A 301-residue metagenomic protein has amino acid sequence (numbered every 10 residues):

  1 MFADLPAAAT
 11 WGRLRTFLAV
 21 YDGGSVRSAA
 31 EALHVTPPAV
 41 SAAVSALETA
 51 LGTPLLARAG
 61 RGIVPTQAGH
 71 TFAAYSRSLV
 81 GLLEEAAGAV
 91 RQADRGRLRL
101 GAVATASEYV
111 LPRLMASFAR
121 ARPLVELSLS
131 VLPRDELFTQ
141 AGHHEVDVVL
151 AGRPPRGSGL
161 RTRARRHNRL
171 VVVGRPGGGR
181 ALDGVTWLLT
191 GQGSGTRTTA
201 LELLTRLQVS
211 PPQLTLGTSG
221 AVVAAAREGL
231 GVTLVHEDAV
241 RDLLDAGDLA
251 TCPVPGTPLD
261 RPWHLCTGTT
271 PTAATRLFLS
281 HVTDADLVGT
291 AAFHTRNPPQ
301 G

Functional and structural regions predicted by a protein language model:
L18-H34: Short helix-boundary/capping micro-motifs
S45-P65: A short LG(V/I)-centered, amphipathic sequence patch enriched for acidic residue(s) preceding the LG motif
A50-L51, T71-A93, V282: Alpha-helical linker/hinge and terminal dimerization helices associated with HTH transcriptional regulators
R95-G157: Central regulatory/effector-binding core of bacterial HTH transcription factors
P133-L137, G142-E145, A200, L207-C252: Hydrophobic hinge/microswitch elements
G152, V185-Q208, T275-D284, V288-R296: Secondary-structure junction motif
S158-G195, T199-E202, D260-T269: Hydrophobic/proline-rich hinge and linker segments of small-molecule sensing/allosteric domains, predominantly
C252-G301: A late-sequence structural motif
